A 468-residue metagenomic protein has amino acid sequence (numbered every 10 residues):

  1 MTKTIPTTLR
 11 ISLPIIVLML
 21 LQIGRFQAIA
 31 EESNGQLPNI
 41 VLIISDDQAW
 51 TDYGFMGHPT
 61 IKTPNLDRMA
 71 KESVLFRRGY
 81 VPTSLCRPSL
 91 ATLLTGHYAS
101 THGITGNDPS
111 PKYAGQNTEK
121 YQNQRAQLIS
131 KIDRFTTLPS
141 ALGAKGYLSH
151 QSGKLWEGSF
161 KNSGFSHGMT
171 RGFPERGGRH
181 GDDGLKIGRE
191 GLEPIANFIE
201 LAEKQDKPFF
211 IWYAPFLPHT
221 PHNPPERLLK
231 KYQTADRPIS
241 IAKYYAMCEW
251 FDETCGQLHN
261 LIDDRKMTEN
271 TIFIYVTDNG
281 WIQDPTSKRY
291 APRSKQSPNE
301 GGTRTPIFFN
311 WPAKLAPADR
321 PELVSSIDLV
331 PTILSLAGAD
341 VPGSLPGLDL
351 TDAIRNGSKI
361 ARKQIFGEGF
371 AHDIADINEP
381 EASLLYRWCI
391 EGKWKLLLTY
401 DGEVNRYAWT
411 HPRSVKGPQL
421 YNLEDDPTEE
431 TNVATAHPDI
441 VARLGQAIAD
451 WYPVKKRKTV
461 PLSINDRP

Functional and structural regions predicted by a protein language model:
A28-P38, S45, A49-W50, L75 (+7 more regions): Long, internal low-complexity/basic segments
L37-A49, R68-M69, L93, L142 (+8 more regions): Beta-strand elements within well-structured catalytic alpha/beta cores of enzymes that handle phosphate/sulfate esters
H58-L90, G96-T101, G143, L148-H150 (+3 more regions): Short, structured active-site-proximal loop/turn typified by the sulfatase FGly-forming signature C/S-X-P-X-R
I61, N260-A318, S325, P346 (+1 more regions): Histidine-centered active-site microenvironments of extracellular/periplasmic hydrolases and transferases
H97-N197, P292, G402: Catalytic-site neighborhoods of secreted/periplasmic enzymes that process anionic sulfate/phosphate groups
L192-I199, K230-T271, L336: A long, amphipathic alpha-helix that forms part of the scaffold/cap immediately adjacent to metal-dependent active
I195-Y244, N279-P292, D439, R467: Active-site His/acidic residue clusters
W281-S287, S294, L315, E322 (+3 more regions): C-terminal cap/loop subdomain of S1 sulfatases and analogous C-terminal strand-loop tails that border
